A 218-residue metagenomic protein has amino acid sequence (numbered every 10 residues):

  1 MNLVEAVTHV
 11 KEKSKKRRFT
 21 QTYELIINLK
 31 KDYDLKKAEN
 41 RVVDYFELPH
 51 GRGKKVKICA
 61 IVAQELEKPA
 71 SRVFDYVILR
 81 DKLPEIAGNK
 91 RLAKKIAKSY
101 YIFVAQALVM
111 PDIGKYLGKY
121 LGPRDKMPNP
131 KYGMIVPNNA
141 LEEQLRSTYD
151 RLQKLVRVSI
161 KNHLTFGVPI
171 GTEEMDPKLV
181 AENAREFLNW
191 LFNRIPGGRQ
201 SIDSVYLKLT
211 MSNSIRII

Functional and structural regions predicted by a protein language model:
A6, A70, G122, L207: Residue-level signature of catalytic and energy-coupling elements of molecular machines, predominantly ATP/GTP-dependent
K13-K68, N89-L92: Translation machinery proteins
F19-Y23, V158-I160, R194-Y206: Flexible, glycine/charged-enriched surface loops at secondary-structure junctions
E24, V56-C59, Y76, Y101-V104 (+3 more regions): Structural motif
V62, I170-T172, L209-M211: Flexible glycine-/small-residue-rich
R80-A181, R185: Long, charge-patterned amphipathic alpha-helical coiled-coil/hairpin "stalk" segments used as oligomerization
E182-P196: A conserved acidic, glycine/proline-rich C-terminal tail/linker
Y206-I218: C-terminal edge-of-domain segments
